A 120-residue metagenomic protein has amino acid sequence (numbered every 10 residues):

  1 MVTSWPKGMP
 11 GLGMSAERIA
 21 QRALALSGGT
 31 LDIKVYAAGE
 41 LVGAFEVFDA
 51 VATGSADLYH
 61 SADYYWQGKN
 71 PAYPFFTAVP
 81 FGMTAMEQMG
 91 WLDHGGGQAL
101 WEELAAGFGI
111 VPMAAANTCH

Functional and structural regions predicted by a protein language model:
M1-E17, A38-V42: Extracytoplasmic "Venus flytrap"
T3-S4, T30-K34, G82-T84: Glycine-/proline-rich flexible loop or hinge segments
G8, V35-Y36, M89-G90: A generic structural signal for short
M9-K34: Short, polar/charged alpha-helical segment
E17-L24, A52, L58, A62-H120: Contiguous mixed-secondary-structure segments that line small-molecule binding/active-site clefts of soluble domains
G29-D32, V47-S61: Alpha-to-beta junction loops
V35-D49: Short helix-initiation/N-cap motifs at beta->coil->alpha
